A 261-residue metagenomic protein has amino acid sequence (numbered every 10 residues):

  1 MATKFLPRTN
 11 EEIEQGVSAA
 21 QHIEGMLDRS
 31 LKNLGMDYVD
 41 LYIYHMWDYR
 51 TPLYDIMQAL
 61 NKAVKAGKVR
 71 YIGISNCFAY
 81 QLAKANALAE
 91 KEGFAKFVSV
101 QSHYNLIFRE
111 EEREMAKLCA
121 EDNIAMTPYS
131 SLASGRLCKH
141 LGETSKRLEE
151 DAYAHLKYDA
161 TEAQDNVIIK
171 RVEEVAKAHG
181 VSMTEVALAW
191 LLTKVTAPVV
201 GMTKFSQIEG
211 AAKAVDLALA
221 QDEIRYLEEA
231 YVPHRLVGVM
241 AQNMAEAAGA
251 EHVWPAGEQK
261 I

Functional and structural regions predicted by a protein language model:
M1, S30, V39, P52 (+8 more regions): Conserved, mostly hydrophobic/aromatic
F5-P7, F78, Y104-F108, S130-L137 (+2 more regions): Glycine-rich beta-alpha junction loops
P7-E110, E114: Glycine/proline-rich, positively charged, aromatic-decorated active-site loop/lid region on the catalytic face
S18-A20, A89-G93, A116-L118, E143-L148 (+1 more regions): Short, hinge-like loop/turn segments at secondary-structure boundaries
G35-Y38, E173-A189: Acyl activation and transfer enzymes in specialized metabolism, enriched for ANL adenylate-forming modules
E110-E150, S182: Aromatic-lined glycan-binding groove of carbohydrate-active enzymes
E121, E149-A178, T193, E209-I261: Terminal-tail/helix-coil boundary detector
A197-Q207: Glycine-rich phosphate-binding active-site loops on the catalytic face of alpha/beta enzymes
